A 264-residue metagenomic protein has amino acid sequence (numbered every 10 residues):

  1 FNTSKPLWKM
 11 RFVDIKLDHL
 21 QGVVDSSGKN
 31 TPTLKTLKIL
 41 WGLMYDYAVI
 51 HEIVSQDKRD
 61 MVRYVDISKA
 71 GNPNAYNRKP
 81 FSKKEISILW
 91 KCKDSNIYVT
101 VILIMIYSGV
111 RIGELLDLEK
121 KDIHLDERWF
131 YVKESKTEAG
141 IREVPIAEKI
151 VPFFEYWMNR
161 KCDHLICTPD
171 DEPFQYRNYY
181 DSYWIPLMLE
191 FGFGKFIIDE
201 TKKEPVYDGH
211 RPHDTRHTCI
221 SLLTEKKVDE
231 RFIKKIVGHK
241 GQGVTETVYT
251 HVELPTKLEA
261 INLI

Functional and structural regions predicted by a protein language model:
F1-N30, L189-E190: Basic/aromatic-enriched alpha-helical hairpins
I15, R177, F196-K226: Short basic/aromatic active-site micro-motif
T31-L40, I50-I112, L116, K136-A139 (+1 more regions): Basic, Lys/Arg- and aromatic-enriched nucleic-acid-binding interface segment
W90, K136-Y156, D163-P186: C-terminal catalytic core of Y-nucleophile DNA break-rejoin enzymes
K91, E127, Y156, T168-E172 (+1 more regions): C-terminal secondary-structure termini that scaffold catalytic or DNA-interacting sites
E114-D117, H210-R211, I220, K227-H239: Active-site-proximal segment of tyrosine recombinases
D122-E127, V228-V248: Short, polar N-cap/turn motifs at the start of nucleic acid-interacting alpha helices
E134-A139, V237-L263: Catalytic-site neighborhood detector that most strongly recognizes the C-terminal catalytic loop/helix of tyrosine
